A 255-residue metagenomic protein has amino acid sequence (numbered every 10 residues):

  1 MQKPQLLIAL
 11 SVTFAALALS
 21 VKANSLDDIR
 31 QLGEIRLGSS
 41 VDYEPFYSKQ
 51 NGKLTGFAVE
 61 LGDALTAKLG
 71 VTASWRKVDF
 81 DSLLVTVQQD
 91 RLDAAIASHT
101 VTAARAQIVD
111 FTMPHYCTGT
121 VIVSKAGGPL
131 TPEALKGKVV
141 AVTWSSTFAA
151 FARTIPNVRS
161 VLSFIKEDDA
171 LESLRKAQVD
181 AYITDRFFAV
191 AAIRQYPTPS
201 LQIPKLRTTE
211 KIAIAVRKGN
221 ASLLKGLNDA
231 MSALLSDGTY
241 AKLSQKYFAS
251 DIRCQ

Functional and structural regions predicted by a protein language model:
L32-F57: Short glycine-rich His-centered loop
I35-R36, V71-T72, Q88-A97, V139 (+2 more regions): Alpha-to-beta junction loops
V41, Y116-V123, R186, V190-S232 (+1 more regions): Periplasmic-binding protein-like
V59, D63, A67, T72-A134 (+2 more regions): Acidic, polar ligand-binding/catalytic clefts
V59-K68, G128, E133-A134, K138-V139 (+2 more regions): Extended ligand-binding regions for polar small-molecule ligands
W75-V85, G127, W144-T147, L162-E172 (+2 more regions): Short helix-initiation/N-cap motifs at beta->coil->alpha
H99-Q107, F151-T154, R175, D180-T208: A ligand-binding cleft/hinge motif common to bilobed small-molecule-binding domains
T147-I165, S200-K205, M231-Q255: Ligand-binding clefts/hinges and TM-proximal coupling segments of bilobed small-molecule sensing domains
